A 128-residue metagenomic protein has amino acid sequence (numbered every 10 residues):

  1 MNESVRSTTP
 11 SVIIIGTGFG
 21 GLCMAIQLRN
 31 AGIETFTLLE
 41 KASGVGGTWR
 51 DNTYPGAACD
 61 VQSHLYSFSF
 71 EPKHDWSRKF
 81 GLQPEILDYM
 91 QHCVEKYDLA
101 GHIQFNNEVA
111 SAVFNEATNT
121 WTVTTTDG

Functional and structural regions predicted by a protein language model:
M1-P10: A short, basic/flexible loop-to-alpha-helix module at the beginning of a structural domain
T8, T35-T37, D51-N52, V61-Q62 (+1 more regions): FAD-dinucleotide binding site
P10-L38: N-terminal Rossmann-like FAD-binding beta1-loop-alpha1 element of flavoenzymes
G20, S43-G44, A110: Short, solvent-exposed loop/turn segments at secondary-structure junctions
Q27-L65: N-terminal FAD cofactor-binding segment of flavoenzymes
R50-H92: Glycine-rich active-site loop/strand segments that organize a redox cofactor
R78-G128: Feature captures the FAD/FMN-dependent oxidoreductase FAD-binding
